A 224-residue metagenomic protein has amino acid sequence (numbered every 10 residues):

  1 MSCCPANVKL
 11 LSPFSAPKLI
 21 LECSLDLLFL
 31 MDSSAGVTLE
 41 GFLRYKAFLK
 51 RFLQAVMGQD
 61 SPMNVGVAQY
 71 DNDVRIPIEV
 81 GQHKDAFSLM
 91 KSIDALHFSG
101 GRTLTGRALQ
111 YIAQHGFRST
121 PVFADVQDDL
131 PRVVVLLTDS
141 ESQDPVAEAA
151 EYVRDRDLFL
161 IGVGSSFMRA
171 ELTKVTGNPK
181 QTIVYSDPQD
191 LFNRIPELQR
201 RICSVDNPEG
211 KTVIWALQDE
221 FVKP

Functional and structural regions predicted by a protein language model:
M1-L28, S34-F42, Q82, L217-P224: Acidic, polar low-complexity linker/tail segments
C3-P13, F167-P224: C-terminal helix of von Willebrand factor
A16-I20, E40-L43, Q54-G58, V65-V67 (+4 more regions): Beta-strand elements of modular eukaryotic interaction domains
S24-L25, L30, A35-N64: …and closely analogous acidic/polar surface helices at protein-protein or active-site interfaces in A-domain-like
D26-M31, V65-Q69, V135-L136, D157-G162 (+1 more regions): Structural recognition of the beta-strand scaffold that forms the well-ordered cores of secreted hydrolase catalytic
F42, K50-S61, D85, F98-G101 (+8 more regions): Short amphipathic alpha-helices and their capping/turn residues within compact interaction modules
D60-N64, D129-V133, V153-F159, P179-T182: Loop/turn elements at helix/coil->beta-strand transitions in domains of secreted/extracellular proteins
D73-R132, E141-A147, L160-A170, K174 (+1 more regions): Von Willebrand factor
